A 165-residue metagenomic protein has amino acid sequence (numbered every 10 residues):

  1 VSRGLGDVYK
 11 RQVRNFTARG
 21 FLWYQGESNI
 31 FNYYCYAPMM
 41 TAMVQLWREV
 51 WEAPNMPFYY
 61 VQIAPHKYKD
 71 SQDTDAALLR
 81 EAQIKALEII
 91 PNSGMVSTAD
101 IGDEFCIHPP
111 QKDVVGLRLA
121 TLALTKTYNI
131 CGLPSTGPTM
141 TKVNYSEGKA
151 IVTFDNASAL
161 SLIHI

Functional and structural regions predicted by a protein language model:
V1-L5, Y9, I163-H164: Single conserved hydrophobic/aromatic residue that forms the stacking wall/gate of nucleotide- or nucleobase-binding
G6-Q12, T41-L46, T74-I84: Alpha-helical scaffolding within the catalytic cores of extracellular/periplasmic polymer-degrading hydrolases
K10-F31: Oxyanion-hole/transition-state-stabilizing segment in secreted/luminal serine hydrolases and related acyltransferases
F16-G20, A53-Y59, I89-M95: Loop/turn elements at helix/coil->beta-strand transitions in domains of secreted/extracellular proteins
Y24-A37, K69-Q72: The substrate-binding groove and active-site-proximal loops of carbohydrate-active enzymes, especially glycoside
N32-Y60: Glycoside hydrolase catalytic-domain groove-lining segments
I63-I101: Substrate-gating cap/lid alpha-helix
T125-L162: Surface beta-strand/loop "capping" patches
